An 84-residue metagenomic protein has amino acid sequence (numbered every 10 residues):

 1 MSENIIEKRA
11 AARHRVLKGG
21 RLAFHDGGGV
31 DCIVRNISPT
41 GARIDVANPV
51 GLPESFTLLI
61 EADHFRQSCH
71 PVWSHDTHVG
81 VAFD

Functional and structural regions predicted by a protein language model:
M1-R35: N-terminal helix initiation/capping motif
I6-A10, T40-V46: Short alpha-helix capping/helix-loop boundary micro-motifs
K18-A23, P53-A62: Short conserved beta-strand and strand-loop elements enriched in small hydrophobics with frequent Asp/Gly
H25, P39-T40, S74-H78: Short, conserved beta-turn/loop elements at beta-strand boundaries and strand-helix junctions
D26-V30, D63-F65, T77: Short acidic/polar mixed-charge low-complexity motifs
D31-V34, Q67-V72: Short beta-strand-centered aromatic/proline hotspots
A42-V46, T77-D84: Short, solvent-exposed secondary-structure boundary/capping segments
V50-L52, S74: Short, surface-exposed beta-strand-loop junctions and turns on beta-sheet-rich folds
